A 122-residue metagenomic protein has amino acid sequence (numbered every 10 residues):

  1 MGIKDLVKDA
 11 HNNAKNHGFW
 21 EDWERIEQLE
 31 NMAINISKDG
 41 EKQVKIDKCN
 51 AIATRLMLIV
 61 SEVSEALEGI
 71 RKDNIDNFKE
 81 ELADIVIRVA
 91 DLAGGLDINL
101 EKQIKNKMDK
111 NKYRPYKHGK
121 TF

Functional and structural regions predicted by a protein language model:
M1-L82, V86-F122: Flexible "arm" and connector segments at domain edges
